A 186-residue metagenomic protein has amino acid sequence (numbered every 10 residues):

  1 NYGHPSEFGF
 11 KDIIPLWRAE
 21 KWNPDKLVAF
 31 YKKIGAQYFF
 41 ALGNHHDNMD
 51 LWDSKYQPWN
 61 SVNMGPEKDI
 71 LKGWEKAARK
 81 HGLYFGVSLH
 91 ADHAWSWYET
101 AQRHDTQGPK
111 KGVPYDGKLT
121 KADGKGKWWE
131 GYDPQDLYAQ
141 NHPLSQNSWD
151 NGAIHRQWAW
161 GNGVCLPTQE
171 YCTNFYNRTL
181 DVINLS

Functional and structural regions predicted by a protein language model:
N1-S186: Mature catalytic domains of secreted/periplasmic carbohydrate-active enzymes
